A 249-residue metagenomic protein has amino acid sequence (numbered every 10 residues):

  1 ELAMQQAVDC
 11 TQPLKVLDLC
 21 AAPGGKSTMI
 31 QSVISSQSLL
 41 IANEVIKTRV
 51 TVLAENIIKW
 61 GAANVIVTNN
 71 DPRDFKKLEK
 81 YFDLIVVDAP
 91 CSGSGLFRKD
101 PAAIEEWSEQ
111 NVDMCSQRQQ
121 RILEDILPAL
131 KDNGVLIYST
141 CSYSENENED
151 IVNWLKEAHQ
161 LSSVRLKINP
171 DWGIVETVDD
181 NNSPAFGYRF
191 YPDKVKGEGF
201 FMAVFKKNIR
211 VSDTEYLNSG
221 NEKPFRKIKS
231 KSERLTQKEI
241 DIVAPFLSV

Functional and structural regions predicted by a protein language model:
E1-V249: S-adenosylmethionine
